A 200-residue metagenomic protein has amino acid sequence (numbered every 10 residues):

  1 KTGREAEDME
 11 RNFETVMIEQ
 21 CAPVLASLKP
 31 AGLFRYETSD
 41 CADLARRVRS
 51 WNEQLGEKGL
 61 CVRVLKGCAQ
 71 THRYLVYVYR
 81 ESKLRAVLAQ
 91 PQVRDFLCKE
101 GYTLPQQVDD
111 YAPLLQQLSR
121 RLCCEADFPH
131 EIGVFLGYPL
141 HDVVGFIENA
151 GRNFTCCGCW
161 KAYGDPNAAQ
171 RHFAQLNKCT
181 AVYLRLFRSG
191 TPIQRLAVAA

Functional and structural regions predicted by a protein language model:
K1-D8: Short, Lys/Arg-enriched N-terminal segments with co-localized hydrophobic residues within the first ~10-30 amino acids
E10-L60: A structured, charge-rich N-terminal accessory region that forms the first stable segment of a protein and links
Q20-S27, R63-C68, R120-C124: Short, flexible, solvent-exposed loop/turn segments with mixed acidic/basic and small polar residues
K29-A31, T71-Y74, P129-E131: Short, surface-exposed beta-edge/turn micro-motifs
R47-Q107: A glycine-rich, hydrophobic loop/mini-helix early in the fold
G101-H130: Internal catalytic-core helix/loop-beta-alpha segment that presents or stabilizes conserved functional determinants
F128-C156: Hydrophobic/aromatic-rich, well-ordered segments within soluble, folded domains that form packed cores
C159-A200: Long, compositionally biased
